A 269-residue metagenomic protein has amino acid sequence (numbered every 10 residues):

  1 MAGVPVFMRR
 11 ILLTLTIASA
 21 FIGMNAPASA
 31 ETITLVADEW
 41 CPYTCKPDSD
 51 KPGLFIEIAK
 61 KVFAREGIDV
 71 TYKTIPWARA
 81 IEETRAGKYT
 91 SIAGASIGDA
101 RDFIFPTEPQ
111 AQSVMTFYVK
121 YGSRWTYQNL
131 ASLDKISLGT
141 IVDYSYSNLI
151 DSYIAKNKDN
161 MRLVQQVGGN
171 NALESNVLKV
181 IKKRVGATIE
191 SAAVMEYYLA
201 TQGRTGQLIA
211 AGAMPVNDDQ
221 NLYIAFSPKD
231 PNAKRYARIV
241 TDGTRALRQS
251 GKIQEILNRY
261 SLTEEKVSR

Functional and structural regions predicted by a protein language model:
M24-A30: Sec/Tat signal peptide C-region and signal peptidase I cleavage site
A30-F103, G169, S250, R259-T263: Extracytoplasmic small-molecule ligand-binding "clamshell" domains of the periplasmic binding protein/Venus flytrap
T32-C45, L130-N148: Short loop->beta-strand "edge-of-pocket" segments that line small-molecule binding or catalytic clefts across diverse
I56-R65, A131-S137, Y144, I224-R259: Extended ligand-binding regions for polar small-molecule ligands
A59-E66, E108-P109, S145-G169, V177-K179 (+2 more regions): Ligand-binding cleft/hinge of the Venus flytrap
K60, Y72-L133, D143-Y146, A213-M214: Acidic, polar ligand-binding/catalytic clefts
E82-R85, A95-F103, S152, G186-D218: A ligand-binding cleft/hinge motif common to bilobed small-molecule-binding domains
T116-T126, D219-K234: A bilobed periplasmic-binding-protein/Venus flytrap-type ligand-binding module shared by bacterial periplasmic
